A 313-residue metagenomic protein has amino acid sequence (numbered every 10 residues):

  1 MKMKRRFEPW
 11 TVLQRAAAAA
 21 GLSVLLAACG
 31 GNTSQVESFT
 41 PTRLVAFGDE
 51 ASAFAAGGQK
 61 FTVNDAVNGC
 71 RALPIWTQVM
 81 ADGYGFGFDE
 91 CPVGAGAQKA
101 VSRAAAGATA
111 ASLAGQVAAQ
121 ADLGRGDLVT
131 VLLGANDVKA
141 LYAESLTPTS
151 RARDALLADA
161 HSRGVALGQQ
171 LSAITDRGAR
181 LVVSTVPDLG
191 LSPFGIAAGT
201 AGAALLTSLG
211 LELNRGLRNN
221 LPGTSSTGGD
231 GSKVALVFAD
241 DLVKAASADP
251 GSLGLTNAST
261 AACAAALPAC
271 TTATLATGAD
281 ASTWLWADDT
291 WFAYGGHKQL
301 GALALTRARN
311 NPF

Functional and structural regions predicted by a protein language model:
M1-A27: Sec-dependent bacterial lipoprotein signal peptides
C29-F313: Conserved active-site regions of diverse hydrolases
